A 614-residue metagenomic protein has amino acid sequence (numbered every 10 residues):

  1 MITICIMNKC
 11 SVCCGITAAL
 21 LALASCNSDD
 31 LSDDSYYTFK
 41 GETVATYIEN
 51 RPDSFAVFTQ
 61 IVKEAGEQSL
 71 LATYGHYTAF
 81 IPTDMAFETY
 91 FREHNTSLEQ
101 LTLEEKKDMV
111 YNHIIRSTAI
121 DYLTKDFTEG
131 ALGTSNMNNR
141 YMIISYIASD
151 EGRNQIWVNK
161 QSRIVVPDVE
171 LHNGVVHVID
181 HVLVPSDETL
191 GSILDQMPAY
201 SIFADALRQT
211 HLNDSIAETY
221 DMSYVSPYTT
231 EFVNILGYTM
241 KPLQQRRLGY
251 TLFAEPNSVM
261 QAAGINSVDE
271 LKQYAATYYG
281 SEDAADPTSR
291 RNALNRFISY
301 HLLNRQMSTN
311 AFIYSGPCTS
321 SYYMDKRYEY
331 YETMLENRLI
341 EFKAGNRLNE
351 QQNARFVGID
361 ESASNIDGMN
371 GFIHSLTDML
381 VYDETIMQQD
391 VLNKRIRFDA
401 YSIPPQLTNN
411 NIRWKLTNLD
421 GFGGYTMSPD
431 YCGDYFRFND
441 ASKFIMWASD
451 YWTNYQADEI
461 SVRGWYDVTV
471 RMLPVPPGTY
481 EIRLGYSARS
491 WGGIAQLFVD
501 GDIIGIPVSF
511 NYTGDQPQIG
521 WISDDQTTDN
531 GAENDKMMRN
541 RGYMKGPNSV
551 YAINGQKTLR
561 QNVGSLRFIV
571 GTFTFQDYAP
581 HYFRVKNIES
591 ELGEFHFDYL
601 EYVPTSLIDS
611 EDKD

Functional and structural regions predicted by a protein language model:
M1-A24: Sec-dependent bacterial lipoprotein signal peptides
L20-N50, S97, V176, L190 (+5 more regions): Bacterial Sec-dependent N-terminal signal peptides
S35-V44, D84-R92, V184-T189, Y274-G280: Acidic/histidine-rich, surface-exposed loop or edge segments in extracytoplasmic proteins
T46-I81, M85: Post-signal-peptide N-terminal segment of Sec-exported extracytoplasmic proteins
F58, F80-Y90, E170-P185, F253-A263 (+2 more regions): FKBP-type peptidyl-prolyl cis-trans isomerase
R92, S97-S162, E270-I359: Aromatic/histidine-rich interaction motifs
T210, S215-G237: Extended compositionally biased segments used for macromolecular assembly or nucleic-acid engagement
R347, M379-D614: Extracytoplasmic
